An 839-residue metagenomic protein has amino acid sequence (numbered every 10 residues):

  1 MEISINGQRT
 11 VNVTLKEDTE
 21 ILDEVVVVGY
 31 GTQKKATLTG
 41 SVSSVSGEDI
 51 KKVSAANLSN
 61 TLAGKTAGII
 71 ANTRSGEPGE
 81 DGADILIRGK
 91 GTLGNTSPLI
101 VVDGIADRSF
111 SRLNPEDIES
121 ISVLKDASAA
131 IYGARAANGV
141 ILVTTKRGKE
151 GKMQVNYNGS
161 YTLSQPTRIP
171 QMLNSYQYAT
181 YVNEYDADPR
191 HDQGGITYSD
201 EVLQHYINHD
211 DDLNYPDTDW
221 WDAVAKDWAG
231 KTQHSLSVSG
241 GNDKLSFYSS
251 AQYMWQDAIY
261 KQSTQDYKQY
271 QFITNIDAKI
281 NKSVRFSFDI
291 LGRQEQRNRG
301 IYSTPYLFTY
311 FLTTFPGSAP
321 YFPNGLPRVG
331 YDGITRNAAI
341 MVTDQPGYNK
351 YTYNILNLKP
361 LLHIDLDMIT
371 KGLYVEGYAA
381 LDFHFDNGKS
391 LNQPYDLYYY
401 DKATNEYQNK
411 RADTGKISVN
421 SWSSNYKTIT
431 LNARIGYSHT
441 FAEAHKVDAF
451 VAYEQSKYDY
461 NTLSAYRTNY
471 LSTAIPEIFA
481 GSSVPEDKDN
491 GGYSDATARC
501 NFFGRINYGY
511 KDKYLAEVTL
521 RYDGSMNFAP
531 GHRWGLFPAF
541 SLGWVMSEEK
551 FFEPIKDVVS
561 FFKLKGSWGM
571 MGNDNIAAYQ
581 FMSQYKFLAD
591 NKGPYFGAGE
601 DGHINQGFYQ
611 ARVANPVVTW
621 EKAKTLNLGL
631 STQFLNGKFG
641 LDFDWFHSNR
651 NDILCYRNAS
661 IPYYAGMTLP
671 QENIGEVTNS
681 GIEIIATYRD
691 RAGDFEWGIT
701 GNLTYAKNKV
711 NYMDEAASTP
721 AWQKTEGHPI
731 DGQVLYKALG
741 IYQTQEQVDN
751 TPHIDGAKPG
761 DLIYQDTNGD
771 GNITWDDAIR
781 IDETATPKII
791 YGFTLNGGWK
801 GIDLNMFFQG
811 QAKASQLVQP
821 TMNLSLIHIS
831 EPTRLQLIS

Functional and structural regions predicted by a protein language model:
M1-D257, K261-I273, R285-S287, W697 (+1 more regions): Short, small/polar-rich motifs associated with maturation and membrane association, primarily at protein termini
E2, A106-D107, T197, P327 (+7 more regions): Short, solvent-exposed loop/turn motifs
I50, A55, S97, N275-V284 (+5 more regions): Extracellular/periplasmic, surface-exposed regions of secreted and cell-surface proteins
I100, Y508, T767, G797: Short aromatic-centered micro-motifs
V102-D103, P323, Y510, W799: Structural motif
I105-E150, R168-L173, D217-S235, M254-D289 (+10 more regions): Outer-membrane beta-barrel proteins
N156-D212, S464, Q580, R691-A785 (+5 more regions): Conserved small-residue
S237, G698-T700, T784-A812, S830 (+1 more regions): Conserved C-terminal beta-signal and adjacent last beta-strands/turns of outer-membrane beta-barrel proteins
